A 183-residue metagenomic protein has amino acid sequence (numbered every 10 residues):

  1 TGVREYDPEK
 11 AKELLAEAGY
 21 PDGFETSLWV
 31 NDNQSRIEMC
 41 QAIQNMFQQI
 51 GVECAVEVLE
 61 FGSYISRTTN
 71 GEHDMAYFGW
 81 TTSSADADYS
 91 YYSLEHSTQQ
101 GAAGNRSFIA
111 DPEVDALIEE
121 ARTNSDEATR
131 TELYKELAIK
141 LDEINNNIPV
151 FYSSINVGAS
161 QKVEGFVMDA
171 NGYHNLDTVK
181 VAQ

Functional and structural regions predicted by a protein language model:
T1, N31-D32, E53, R106 (+1 more regions): A generic structural signal for short
T1-E9, Y20, R67-G71, Y92-T123 (+1 more regions): Short, solvent-exposed loop/beta-turn-alpha elements that line the ligand-binding surface or hinge of extracytoplasmic
T1-N45, Q49, A116, E136 (+1 more regions): Append "and occasionally in soluble cytosolic enzymes with long acidic Gly/Pro-rich linkers
V3, S35, V56, E60 (+2 more regions): Alpha-helix N-cap/loop-to-helix boundary motif
P8-L15, I37-C40, Q44, F61 (+6 more regions): Extracytoplasmic/secreted envelope proteins and their assembly/folding machinery, especially bacterial periplasmic
A18-S35, E72, A76-W80, N124-Q161: Bilobed periplasmic-binding protein-like "clamshell/Venus-flytrap" ligand-binding domains
S27-L28, N45-S97, L133: Periplasmic binding protein-like
S35-I50, S84-T98, I118-T123, I144-N147: Short flexible/disordered coil segments
